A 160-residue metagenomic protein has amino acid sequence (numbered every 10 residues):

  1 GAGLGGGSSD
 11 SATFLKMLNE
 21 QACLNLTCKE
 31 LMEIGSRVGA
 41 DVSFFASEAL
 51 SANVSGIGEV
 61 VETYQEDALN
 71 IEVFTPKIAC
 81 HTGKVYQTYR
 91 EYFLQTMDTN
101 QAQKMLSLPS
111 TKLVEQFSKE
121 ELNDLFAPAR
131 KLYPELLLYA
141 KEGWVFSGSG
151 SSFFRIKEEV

Functional and structural regions predicted by a protein language model:
G1, S152-F154: Short, active-site-adjacent cap segments at secondary-structure transitions
A2-E30, A46: DPxDG-like acidic metal-binding loop motif
G6-G7, F146-S151: Glycine-rich beta-strand-to-loop/alpha-helix junction loops that act as flexible
N25-E33, M97-T99, W144-S147: Short, surface-exposed acidic
F45-G143, I156-V160: Conserved, helical-rich catalytic subdomain that frames metal- and/or nucleotide-binding sites in enzyme alpha/beta
